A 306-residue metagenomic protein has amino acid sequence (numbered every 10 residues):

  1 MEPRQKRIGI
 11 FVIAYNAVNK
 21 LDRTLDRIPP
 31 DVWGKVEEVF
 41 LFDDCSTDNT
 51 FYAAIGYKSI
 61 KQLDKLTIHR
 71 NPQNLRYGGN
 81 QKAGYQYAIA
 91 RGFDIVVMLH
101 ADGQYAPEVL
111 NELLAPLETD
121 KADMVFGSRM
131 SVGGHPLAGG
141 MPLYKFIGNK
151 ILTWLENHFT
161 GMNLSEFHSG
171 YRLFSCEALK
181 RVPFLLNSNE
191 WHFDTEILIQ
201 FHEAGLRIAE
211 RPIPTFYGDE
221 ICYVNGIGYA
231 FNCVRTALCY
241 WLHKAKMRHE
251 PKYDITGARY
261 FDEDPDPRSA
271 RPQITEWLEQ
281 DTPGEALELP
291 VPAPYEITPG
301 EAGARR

Functional and structural regions predicted by a protein language model:
M1-Q5, N19, G161, L185-R306: Hydrophobic helical membrane-anchoring modules
R7-G9, E38, E196: Cell-envelope/extracellular polymer assembly enzymes that use nucleotide-activated donors
A17-V32: Short, well-formed alpha-helical segments that are part of the catalytic scaffolds of diverse glycosyltransferases
D22, D48-Y57: Acidic helix N-cap motif at the loop->helix transition within catalytic regions of sugar-transfer enzymes
K35-S46, H69-R70: Short beta-strand/loop segment that forms part of the nucleotide-sugar
D43-Y52, G103: A conserved acidic beta->alpha catalytic loop
N71-A90, I95, P107-W191, G218-N225 (+1 more regions): Acceptor/aglycone-binding surface of glycosyltransferases and processive sugar-polymer synthases
